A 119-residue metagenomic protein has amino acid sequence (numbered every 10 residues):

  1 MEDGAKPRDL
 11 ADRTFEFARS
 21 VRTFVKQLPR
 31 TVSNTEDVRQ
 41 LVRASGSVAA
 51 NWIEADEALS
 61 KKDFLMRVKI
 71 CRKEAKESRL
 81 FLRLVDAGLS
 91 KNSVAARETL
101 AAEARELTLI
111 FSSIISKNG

Functional and structural regions predicted by a protein language model:
M1-G119: Amphipathic alpha-helical assembly/interaction segments
